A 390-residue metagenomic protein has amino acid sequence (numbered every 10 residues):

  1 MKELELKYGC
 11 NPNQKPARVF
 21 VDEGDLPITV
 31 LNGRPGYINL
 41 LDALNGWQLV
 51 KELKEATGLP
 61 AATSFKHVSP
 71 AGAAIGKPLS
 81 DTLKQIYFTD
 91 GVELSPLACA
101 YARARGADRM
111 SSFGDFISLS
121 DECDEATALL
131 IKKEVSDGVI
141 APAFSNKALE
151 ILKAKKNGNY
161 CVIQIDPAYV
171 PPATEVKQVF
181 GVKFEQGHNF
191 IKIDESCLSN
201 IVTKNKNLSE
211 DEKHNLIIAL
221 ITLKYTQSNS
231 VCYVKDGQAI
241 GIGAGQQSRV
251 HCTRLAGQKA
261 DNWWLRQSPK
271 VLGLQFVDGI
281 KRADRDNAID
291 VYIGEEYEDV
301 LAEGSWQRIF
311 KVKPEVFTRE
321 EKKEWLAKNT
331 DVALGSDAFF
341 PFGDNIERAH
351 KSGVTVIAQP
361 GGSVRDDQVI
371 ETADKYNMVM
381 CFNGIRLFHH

Functional and structural regions predicted by a protein language model:
M1-C197, E212-S230: Active-site loops and adjacent core secondary-structure elements that bind or stabilize anionic groups
D22-R34, A107-F113, G187-K206, D284-W306 (+2 more regions): Gly-rich Lys/Arg/Thr-decorated short loops/hinges at beta-loop-alpha junctions or inter-strand turns that position
E52, Y225, N262-R266, K351: Conserved helix-loop functional segments at active or binding sites
A56-S64, I163-I165, S228-K235, L265-F276 (+1 more regions): Flexible, glycine/charged-enriched surface loops at secondary-structure junctions
P60-A61, K66-A71, I75, S230 (+4 more regions): Glycine-rich phosphate/pyrophosphate-binding loops and their adjacent beta-strand/loop elements at enzyme active sites
S69, C123, K235-Q238, Q246 (+2 more regions): Active-site-proximal loop/turn and secondary-structure-junction residues that shape catalytic pockets, frequently
A71-R109, I240-F339: Glycine- and Gly-Pro-enriched alpha-helical subdomains that act as flexible, kink-prone "lid/hinge" or packing modules
D115, L119-S120, K133-I163, A168-V170 (+6 more regions): C-terminal binding/interaction regions
